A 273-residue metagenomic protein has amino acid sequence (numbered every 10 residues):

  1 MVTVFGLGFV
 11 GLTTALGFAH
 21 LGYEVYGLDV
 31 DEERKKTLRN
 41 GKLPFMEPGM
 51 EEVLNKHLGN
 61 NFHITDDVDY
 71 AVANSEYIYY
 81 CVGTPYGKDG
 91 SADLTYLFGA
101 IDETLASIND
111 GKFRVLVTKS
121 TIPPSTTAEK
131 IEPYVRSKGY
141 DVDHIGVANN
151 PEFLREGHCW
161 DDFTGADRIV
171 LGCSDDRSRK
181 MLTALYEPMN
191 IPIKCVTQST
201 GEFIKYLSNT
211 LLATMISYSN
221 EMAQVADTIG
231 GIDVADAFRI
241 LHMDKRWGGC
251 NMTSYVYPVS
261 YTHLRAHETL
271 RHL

Functional and structural regions predicted by a protein language model:
M1-K42: NAD(P)+-binding Rossmann beta1-loop-alpha1 motif at the extreme N-terminus of oxidoreductases
F18, N40-L43, A92-Y96, K130-P133 (+1 more regions): Short, glycine/charged-enriched secondary-structure capping and boundary segments
E24, V30-Y77, G83-S91, S137-K138: Conserved N-terminal Rossmann-fold NAD(P) cofactor-binding segment
Y79-Y80, T118: Redox-cofactor binding/interface segments in oxidoreductases and associated redox assembly factors
Y86-F153: Rossmann-like NAD(P)(H) cofactor-binding subdomain of soluble oxidoreductases
I131-N150, L154-C250: Internal alpha-helical scaffold of NAD(P)-dependent oxidoreductase catalytic cores
T262-T269: Conserved small/polar residues in nucleotide/adenosyl-binding loops
